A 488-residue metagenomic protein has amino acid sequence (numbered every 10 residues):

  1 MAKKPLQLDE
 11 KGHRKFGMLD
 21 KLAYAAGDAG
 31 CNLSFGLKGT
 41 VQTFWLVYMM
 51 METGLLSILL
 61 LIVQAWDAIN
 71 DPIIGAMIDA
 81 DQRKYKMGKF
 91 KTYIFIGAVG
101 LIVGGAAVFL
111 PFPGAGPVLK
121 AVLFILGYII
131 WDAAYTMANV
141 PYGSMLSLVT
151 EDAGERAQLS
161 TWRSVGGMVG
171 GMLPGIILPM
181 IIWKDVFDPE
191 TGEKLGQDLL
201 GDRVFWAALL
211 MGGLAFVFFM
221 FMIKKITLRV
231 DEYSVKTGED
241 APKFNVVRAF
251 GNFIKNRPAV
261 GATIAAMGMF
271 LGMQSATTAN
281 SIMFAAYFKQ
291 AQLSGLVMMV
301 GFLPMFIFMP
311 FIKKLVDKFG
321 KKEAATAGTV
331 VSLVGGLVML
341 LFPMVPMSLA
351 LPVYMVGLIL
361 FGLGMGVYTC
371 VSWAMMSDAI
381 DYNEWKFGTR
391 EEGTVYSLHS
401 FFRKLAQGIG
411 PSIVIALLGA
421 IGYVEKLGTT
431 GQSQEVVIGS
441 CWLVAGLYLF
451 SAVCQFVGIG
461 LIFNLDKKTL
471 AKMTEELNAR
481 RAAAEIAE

Functional and structural regions predicted by a protein language model:
A2-E488: Membrane-embedded alpha-helical bundles of multi-pass transporters/translocases, especially carrier/permease families
